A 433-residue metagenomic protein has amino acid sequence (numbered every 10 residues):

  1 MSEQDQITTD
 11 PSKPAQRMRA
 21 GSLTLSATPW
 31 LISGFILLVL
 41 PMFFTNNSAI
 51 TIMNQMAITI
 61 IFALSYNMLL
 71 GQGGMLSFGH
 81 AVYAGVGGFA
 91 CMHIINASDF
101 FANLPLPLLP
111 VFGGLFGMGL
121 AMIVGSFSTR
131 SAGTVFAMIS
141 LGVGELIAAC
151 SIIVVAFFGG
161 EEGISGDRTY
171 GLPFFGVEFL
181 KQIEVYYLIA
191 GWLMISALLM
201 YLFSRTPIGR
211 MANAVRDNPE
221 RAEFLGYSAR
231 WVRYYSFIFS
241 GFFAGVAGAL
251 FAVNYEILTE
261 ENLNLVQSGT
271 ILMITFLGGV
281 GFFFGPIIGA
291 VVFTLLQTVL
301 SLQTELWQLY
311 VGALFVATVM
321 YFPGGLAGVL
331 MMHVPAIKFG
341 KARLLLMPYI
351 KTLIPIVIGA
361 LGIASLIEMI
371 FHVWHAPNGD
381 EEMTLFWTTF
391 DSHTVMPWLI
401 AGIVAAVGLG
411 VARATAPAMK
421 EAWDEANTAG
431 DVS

Functional and structural regions predicted by a protein language model:
S2-S433: Transmembrane alpha-helices and adjacent helix-loop boundaries
